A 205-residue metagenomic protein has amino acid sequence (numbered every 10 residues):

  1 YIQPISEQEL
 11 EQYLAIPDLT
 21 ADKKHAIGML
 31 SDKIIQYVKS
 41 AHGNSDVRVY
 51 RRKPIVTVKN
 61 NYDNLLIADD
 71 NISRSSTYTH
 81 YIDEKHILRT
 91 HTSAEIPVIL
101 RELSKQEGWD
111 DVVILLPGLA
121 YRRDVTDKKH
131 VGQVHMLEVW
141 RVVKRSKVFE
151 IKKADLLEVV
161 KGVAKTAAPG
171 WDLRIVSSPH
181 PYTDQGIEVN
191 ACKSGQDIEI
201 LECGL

Functional and structural regions predicted by a protein language model:
Y1-L205: TRNA-recognition modules of translation machinery and tRNA-sensing kinases, especially anticodon-binding
